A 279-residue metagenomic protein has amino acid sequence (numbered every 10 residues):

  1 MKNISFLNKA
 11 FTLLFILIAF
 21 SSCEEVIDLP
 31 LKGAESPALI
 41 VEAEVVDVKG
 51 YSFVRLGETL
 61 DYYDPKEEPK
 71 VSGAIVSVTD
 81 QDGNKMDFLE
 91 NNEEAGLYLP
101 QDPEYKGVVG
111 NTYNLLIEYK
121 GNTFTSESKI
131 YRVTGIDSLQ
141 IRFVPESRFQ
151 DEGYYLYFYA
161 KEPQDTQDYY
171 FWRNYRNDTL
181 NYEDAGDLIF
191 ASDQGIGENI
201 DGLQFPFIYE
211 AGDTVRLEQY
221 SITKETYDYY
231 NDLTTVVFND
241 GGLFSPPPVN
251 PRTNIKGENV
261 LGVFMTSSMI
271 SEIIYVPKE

Functional and structural regions predicted by a protein language model:
K2-F11: Bacterial N-terminal signal peptides that target proteins for export
A19-S22: C-terminal motif of bacterial Sec signal peptides marking the signal peptidase cleavage site
E24-E279: A sequence/structural signal for flexible, mid-protein segments enriched in small/helix-disrupting residues
